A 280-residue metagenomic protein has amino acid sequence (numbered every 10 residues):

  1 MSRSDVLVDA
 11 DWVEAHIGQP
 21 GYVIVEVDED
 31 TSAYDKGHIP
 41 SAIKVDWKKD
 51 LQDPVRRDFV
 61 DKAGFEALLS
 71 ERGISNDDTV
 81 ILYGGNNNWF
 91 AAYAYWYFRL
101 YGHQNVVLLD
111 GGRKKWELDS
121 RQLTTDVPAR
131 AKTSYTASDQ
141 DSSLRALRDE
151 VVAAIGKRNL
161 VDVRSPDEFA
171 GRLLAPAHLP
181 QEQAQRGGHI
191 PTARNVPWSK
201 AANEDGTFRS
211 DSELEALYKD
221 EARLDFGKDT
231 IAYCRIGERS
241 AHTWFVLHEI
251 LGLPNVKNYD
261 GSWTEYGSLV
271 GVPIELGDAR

Functional and structural regions predicted by a protein language model:
S2-D9, A15, L51, K114-G188 (+1 more regions): Active-site neighborhoods of enzymes that stabilize oxyanions during catalysis
V6-S32: Hydrophobic alpha-helical membrane-insertion signals
Q19-V23, Q104-N105, K157, D229-T230 (+1 more regions): Short active-site oxyanion
Y34-S41: Glycine-rich loop at the start of a catalytic domain that most often binds anionic cofactors/ligands
K49-T79, R194-D229: Helix-loop module immediately N-terminal to the HCX5R catalytic loop in PTP-like cysteine phosphatase domains
F59-I155, R172-L173, G188, R235 (+1 more regions): Thiolate-centered catalytic microenvironments shared by cysteine-dependent enzyme domains
P254-R280: Cysteine-dependent PTP/DSP-like catalytic domain, specifically the C-terminal lobe
